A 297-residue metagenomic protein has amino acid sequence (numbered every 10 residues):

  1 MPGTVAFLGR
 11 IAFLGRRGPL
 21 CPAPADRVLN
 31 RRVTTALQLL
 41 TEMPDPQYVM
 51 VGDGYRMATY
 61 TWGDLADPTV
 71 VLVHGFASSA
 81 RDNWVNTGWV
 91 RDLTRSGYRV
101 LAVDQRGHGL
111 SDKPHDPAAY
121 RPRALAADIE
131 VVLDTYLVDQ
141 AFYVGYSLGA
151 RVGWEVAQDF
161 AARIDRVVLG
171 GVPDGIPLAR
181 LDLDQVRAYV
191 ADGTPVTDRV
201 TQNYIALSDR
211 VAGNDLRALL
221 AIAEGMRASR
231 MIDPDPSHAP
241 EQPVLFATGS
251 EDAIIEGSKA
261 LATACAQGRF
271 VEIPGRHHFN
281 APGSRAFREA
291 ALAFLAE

Functional and structural regions predicted by a protein language model:
T35-M57: N-terminal cap/lid segment of alpha/beta-hydrolase-fold proteins
Y55-D112: Conserved HGGG/HGGXW glycine-rich cap/lid loop of the alpha/beta-hydrolase fold
H74, A141, G145-Y146: Conserved alpha/beta-hydrolase "nucleophile elbow" surrounding the catalytic nucleophile
R123-Q140: Conserved acidic catalytic loop of the alpha/beta-hydrolase fold
R151-D159, D165-T194: Flexible "cap/lid" loop of the alpha/beta hydrolase fold
A218-P236, E251-A253: Active-site nucleophile elbow and catalytic-triad environment of alpha/beta-hydrolase enzymes
P240, F246-T248: Short beta-strand/loop motif that positions the catalytic acidic residue of the alpha/beta-hydrolase fold
R276-R288: Catalytic histidine-centered segment of alpha/beta-hydrolase-like enzymes
